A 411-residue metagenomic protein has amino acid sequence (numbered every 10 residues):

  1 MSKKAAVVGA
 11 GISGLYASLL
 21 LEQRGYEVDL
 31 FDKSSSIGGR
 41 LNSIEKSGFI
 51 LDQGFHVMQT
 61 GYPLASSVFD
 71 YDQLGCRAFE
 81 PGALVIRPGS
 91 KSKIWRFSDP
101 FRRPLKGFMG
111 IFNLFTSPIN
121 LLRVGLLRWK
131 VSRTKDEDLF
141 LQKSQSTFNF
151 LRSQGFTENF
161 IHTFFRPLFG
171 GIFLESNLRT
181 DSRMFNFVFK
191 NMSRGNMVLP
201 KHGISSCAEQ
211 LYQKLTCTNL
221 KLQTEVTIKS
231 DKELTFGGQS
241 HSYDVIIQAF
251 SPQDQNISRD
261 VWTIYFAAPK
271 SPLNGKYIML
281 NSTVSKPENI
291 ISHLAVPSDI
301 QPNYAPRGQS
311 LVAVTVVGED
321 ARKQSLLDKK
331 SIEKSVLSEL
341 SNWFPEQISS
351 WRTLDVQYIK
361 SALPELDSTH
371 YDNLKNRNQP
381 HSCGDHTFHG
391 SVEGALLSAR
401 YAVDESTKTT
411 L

Functional and structural regions predicted by a protein language model:
K3-L30, V403: N-terminal Rossmann-like FAD-binding beta1-loop-alpha1 element of flavoenzymes
I12-S13, I37, S398: Hydrophobic/small residue at the entry helix of a nucleotide-binding pocket
E22-K46: Glycine-rich FAD pyrophosphate-binding loop
I44-V68: N-terminal glycine-rich dinucleotide-binding loop that anchors FAD/FMN and/or NAD(P) in oxidoreductases
A65-S66, G75-L178, S193: Mobile amphipathic helical/loop "lid" adjacent to a hydrophobic cofactor/ligand pocket
N186-K232: Helical element adjacent to the flavin cofactor pocket in flavoenzyme catalytic cores
T227-K330, N342-W343: Mid-domain catalytic core of redox enzymes that form a hydrophobic substrate pocket/lid adjacent to a catalytic redox
N303-L411: Conserved flavin/dinucleotide-binding core of flavoenzymes
